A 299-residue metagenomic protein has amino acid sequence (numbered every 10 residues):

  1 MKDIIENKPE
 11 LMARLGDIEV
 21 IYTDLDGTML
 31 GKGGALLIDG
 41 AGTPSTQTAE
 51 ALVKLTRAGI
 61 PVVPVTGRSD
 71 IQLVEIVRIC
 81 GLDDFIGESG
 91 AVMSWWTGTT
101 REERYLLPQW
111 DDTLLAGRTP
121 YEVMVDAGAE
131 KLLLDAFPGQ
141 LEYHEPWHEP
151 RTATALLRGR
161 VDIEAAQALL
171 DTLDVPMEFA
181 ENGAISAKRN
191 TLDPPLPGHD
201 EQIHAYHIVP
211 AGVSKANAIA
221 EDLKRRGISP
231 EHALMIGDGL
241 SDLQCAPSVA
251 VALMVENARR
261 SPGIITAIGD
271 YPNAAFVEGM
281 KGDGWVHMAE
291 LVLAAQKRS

Functional and structural regions predicted by a protein language model:
I4-I5, L11, G16, S45 (+2 more regions): Mg2+-dependent phosphoryl-transfer enzymes with acidic/Ser/Thr/Gly-rich catalytic loops
I5, T43-P146: Active-site phosphate-binding/coordination module
R14-I38, P64, A246: Asp-based phosphoryl-transfer active-site loop
M29-G42, I203-P210: Glycine-rich phosphate-binding "P-loop"
R57-V63, D83, T154, E231-A233 (+2 more regions): Short active-site oxyanion
I79-G81, S89, L173, S248-A250 (+1 more regions): Short, structured coil segments at secondary-structure junctions
T99-A127, G183-H204, G263-A267, Y271: Charged, glycine/proline-rich intrinsically disordered loops and linkers
K131-S248: Conserved acidic, metal-coordinating active-site core of Asp-based, Mg2+-dependent phosphoryl-transfer enzymes
